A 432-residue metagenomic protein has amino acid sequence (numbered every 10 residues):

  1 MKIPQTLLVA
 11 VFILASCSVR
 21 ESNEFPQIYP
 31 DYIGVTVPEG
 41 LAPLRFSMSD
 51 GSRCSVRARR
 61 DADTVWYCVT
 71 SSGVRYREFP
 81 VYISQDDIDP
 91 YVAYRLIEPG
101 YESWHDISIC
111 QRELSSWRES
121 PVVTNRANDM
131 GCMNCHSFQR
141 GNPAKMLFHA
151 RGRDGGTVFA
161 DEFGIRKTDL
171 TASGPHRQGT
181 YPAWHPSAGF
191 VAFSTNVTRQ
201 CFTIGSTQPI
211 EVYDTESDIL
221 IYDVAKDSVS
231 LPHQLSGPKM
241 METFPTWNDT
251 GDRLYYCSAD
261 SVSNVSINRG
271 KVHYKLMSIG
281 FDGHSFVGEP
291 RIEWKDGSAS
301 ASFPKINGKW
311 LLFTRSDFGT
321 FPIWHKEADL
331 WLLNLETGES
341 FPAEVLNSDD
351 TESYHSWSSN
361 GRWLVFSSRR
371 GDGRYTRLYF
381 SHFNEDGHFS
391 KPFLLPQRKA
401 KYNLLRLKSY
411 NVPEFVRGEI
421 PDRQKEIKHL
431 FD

Functional and structural regions predicted by a protein language model:
P4-L7, K309: Residue-level detector of intrinsically disordered/flexible regions characterized by low predicted structural confidence
T6-A15: Bacterial N-terminal signal peptides
C17-D432: Sequence signature of WD/YWTD-type beta-propeller architectures
